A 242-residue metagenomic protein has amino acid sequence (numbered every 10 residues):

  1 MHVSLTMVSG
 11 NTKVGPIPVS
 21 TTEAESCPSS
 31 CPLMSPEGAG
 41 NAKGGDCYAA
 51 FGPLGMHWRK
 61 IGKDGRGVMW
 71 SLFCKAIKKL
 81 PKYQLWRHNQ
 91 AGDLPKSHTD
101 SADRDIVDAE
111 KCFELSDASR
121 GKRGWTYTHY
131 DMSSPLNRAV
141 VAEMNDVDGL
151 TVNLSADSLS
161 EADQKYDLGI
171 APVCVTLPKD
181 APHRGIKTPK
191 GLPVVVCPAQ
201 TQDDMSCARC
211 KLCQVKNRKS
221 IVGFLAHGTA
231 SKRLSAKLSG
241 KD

Functional and structural regions predicted by a protein language model:
M1-D242: Class I S-adenosyl-L-methionine
